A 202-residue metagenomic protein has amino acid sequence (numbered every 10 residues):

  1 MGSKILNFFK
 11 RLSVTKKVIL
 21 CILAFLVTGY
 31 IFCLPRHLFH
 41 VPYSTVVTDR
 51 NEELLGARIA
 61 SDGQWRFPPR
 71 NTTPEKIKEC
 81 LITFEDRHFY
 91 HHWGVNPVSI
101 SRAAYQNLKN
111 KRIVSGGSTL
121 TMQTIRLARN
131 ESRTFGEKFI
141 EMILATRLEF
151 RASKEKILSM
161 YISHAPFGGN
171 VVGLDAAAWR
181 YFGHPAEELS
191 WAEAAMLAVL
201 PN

Functional and structural regions predicted by a protein language model:
M1-N202: Juxtamembrane regions of bacterial inner-membrane/periplasmic proteins, predominantly the peptidoglycan biogenesis
